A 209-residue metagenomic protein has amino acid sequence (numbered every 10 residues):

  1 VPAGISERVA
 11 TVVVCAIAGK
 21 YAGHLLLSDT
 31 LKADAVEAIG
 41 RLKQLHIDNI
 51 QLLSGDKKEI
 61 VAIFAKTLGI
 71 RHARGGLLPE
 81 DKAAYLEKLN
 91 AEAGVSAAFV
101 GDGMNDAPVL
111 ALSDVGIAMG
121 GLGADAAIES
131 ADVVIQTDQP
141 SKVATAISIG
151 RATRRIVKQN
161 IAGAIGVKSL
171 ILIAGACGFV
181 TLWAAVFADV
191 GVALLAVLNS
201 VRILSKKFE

Functional and structural regions predicted by a protein language model:
V1-V115, V133, S148-R151, E209: Cytosolic catalytic headpiece
Q44-I47, L68, H72, A91 (+2 more regions): Membrane-embedded alpha-helical bundles of multi-pass transporters
